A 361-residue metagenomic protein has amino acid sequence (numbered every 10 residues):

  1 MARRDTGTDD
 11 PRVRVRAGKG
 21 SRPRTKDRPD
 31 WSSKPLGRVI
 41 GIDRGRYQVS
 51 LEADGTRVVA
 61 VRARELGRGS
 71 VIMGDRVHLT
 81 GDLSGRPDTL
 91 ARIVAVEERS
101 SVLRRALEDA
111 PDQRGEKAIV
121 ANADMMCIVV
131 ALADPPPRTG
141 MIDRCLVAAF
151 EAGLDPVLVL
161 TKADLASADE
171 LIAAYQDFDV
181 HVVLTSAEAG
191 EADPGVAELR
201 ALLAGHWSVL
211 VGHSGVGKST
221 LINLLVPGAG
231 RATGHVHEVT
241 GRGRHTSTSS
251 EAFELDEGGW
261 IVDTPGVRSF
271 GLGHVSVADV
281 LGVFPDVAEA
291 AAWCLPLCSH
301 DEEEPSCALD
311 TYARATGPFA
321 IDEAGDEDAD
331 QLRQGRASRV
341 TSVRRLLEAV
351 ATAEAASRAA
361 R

Functional and structural regions predicted by a protein language model:
M1-K26: A general sequence property marking short-to-moderate contiguous segments in secreted/outer-membrane adhesion
R3-T6, R12, D30-S33, V58 (+7 more regions): Helix-rich effector regions associated with P-loop NTPase G domains
W31-D43: Structural detector for short beta-strands of small beta-barrel domains
G45-V49: Short aromatic-glycine-enriched beta-strand elements
L83-R104, N122-D143, V157, A163-S167: Conserved Switch II/interswitch segment of TRAFAC-class P-loop GTPases
D155, K162-V216: Canonical P-loop GTPase G-domain recognition
K218-G234: A conserved segment at the C-terminal end of the G1
